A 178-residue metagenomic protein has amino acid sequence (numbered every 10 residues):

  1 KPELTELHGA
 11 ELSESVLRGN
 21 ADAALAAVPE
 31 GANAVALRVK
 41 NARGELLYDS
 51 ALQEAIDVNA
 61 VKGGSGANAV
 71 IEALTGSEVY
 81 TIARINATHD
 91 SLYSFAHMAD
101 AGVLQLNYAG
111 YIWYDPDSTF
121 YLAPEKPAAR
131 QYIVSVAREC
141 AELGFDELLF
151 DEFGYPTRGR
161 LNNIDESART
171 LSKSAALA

Functional and structural regions predicted by a protein language model:
P2-S15, T88-R138: Active-site-adjacent "subsite" loops/lids of carbohydrate-active enzymes
S13-L17, K40-A42, R84-D90, F153-Y155: Active-site beta-loop-alpha junctions enriched in small/polar residues
E14-P29, I56-V79, S174-L177: Aromatic- and glycine-enriched glycan-recognition loops and surfaces that form the carbohydrate-binding subsites
N20-L46, E139-F150: Catalytic domains of carbohydrate-active enzymes, especially glycoside hydrolases
A23, A27, G66-A69, A128-V136 (+1 more regions): Extracytoplasmic/secreted proteins, especially bacterial periplasmic and envelope-associated proteins
A34-V39, G63-W113, L149: Glycine-rich, aromatic-flanked loop segments that form ligand/cofactor-binding clefts across common enzyme folds
D49-V58, D90-W113, P156-R169: Aromatic- and acidic-residue-enriched segments that line the glycan-binding/catalytic groove of carbohydrate-active
L143, E147, D151, L161-A178: Active-site neighborhood of glycoside hydrolase catalytic domains
